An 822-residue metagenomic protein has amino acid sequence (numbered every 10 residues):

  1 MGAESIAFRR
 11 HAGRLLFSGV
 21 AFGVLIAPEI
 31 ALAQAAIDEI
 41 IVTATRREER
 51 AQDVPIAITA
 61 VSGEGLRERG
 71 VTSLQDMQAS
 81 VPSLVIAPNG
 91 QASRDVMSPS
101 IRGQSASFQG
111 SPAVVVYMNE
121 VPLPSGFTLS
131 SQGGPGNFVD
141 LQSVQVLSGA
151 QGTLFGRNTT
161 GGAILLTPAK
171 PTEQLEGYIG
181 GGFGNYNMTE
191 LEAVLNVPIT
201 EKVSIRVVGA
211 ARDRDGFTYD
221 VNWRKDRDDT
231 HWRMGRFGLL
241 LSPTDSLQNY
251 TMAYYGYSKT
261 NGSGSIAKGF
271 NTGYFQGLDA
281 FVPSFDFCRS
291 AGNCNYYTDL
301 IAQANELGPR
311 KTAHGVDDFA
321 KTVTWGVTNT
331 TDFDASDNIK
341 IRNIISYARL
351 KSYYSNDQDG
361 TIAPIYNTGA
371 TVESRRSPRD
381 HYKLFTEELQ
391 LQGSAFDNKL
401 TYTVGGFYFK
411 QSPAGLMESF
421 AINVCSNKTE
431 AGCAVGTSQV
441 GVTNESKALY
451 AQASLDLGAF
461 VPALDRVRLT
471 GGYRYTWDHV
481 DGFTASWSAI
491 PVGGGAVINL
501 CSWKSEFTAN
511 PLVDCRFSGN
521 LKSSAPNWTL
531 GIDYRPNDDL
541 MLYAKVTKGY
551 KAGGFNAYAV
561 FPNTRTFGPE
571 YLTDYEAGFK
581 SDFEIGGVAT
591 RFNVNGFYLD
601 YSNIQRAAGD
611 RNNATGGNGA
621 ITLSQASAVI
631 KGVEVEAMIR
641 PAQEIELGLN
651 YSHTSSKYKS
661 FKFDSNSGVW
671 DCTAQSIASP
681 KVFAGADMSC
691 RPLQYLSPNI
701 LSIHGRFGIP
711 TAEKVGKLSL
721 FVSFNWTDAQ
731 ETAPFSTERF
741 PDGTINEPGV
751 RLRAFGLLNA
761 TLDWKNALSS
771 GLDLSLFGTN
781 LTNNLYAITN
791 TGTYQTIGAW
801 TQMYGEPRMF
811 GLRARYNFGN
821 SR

Functional and structural regions predicted by a protein language model:
T43, Q75, A79-V121, Q142: Extracytoplasmic beta-strand/coil segments of soluble accessory domains associated with Gram-negative outer-membrane
L74-M77, S98-R102, V114-N119, N137 (+2 more regions): N-terminal periplasmic accessory domains that precede and gate Gram-negative outer-membrane beta-barrel machines
V121-S148: Short acidic/polar hinge/loop motifs at secondary-structure boundaries that mediate gating or recognition
E176-Y178, F183-R214, T218, N222-R289 (+4 more regions): Transmembrane beta-barrel wall of Gram-negative outer-membrane proteins
T218-D226, S263-A313, D357-S377, E418-Q439 (+6 more regions): Solvent-exposed loop segments that connect transmembrane elements
T330-D334, K340-Q358, R535, D539-K551 (+5 more regions): Membrane-embedded beta-barrel scaffold of Gram-negative outer-membrane proteins
Y402-G405, A459, L469, R591-D600 (+2 more regions): Gram-negative outer-membrane beta-barrel transporters
D600, E713-K717, N725-T737, W764-R822: C-terminal beta-signal and adjacent terminal beta-strands/loops of Gram-negative outer-membrane beta-barrel proteins
